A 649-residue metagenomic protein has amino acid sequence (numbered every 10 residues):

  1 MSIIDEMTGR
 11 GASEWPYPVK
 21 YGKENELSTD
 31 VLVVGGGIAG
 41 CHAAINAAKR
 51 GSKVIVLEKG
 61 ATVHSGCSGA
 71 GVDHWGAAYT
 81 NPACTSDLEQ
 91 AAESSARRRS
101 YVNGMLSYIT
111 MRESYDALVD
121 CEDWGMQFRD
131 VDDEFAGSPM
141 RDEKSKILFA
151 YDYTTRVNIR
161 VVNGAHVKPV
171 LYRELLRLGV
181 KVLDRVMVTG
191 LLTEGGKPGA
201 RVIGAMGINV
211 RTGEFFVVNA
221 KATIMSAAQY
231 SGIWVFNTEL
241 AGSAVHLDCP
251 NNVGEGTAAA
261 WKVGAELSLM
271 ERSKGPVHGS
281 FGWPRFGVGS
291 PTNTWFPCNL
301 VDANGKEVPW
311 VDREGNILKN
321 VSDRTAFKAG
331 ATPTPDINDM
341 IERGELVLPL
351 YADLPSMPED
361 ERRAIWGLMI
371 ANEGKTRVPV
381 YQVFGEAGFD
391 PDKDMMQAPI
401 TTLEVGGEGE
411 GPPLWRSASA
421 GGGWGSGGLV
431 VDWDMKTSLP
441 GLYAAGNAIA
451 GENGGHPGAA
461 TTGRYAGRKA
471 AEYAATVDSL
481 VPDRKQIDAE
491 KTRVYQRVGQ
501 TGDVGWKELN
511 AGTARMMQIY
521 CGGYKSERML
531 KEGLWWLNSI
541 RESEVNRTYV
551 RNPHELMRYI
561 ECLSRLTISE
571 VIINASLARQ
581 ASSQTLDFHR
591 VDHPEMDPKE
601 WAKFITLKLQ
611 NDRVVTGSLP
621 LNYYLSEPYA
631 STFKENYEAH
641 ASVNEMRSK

Functional and structural regions predicted by a protein language model:
M1-V31, E645-R647: Extreme N-terminal leader/targeting segments of oxidoreductases
I4, D123-G190, G195-R201, L269-G455 (+2 more regions): Mobile, glycine/GP-rich and aromatic-enriched active-site lid/loop segments adjacent to catalytic centers
E26-T29, T212-A222, S438: Core beta-strand elements of the Rossmann-like FAD/NAD(P) dinucleotide-binding domain in flavoenzyme oxidoreductases
V31-V56: N-terminal Rossmann-like FAD-binding beta1-loop-alpha1 element of flavoenzymes
K49-A70: Glycine-rich FAD pyrophosphate-binding loop
T193-F216, T223: Conserved beta-strand-loop-beta-strand element in the redox core of flavoprotein oxidoreductases
M225-R285, H456-K469: Glycine-rich loop(s) and the adjacent beta-strand/alpha-helix scaffold that form part
A475-H554: Long, amphipathic alpha-helical stalk/connector segments used for oligomerization, subunit docking, or mechanical
